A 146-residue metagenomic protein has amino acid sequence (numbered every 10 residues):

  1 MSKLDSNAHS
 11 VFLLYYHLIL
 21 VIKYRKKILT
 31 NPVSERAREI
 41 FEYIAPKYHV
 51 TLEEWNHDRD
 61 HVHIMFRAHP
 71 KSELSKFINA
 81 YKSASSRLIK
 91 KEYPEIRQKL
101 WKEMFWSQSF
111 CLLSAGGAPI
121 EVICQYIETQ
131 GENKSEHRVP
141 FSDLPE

Functional and structural regions predicted by a protein language model:
M1-E146: Basic nucleic-acid-binding interfaces
